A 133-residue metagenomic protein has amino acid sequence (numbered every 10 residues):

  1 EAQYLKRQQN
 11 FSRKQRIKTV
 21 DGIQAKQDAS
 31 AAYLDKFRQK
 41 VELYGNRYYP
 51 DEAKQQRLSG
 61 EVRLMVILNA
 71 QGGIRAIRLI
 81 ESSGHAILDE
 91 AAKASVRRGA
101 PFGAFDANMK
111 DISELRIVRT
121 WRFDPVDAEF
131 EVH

Functional and structural regions predicted by a protein language model:
E1-D21, E42-G45, N69-E81, E90-A104 (+1 more regions): Conserved "boundary/linchpin" sites in short secondary-structure elements
D21-A29: Conserved, well-ordered alpha-helix/loop/beta-strand core segments that scaffold catalytic motifs
L34, V41, G45-Y48: Amphipathic alpha-helical domain-onset/packing element
Y49-K54, A107: Surface-exposed patches in mature extracellular/periplasmic domains of secreted proteins
L58-V62: Short, small/polar residue-rich loop motifs at catalytic or cofactor-binding pockets
